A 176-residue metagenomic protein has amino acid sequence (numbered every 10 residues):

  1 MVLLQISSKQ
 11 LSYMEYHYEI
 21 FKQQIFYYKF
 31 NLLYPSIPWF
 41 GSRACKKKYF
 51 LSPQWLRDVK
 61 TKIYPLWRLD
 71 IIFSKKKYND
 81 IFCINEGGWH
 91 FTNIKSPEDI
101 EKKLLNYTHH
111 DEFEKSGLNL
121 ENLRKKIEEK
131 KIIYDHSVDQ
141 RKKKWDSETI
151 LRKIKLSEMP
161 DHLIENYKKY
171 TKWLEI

Functional and structural regions predicted by a protein language model:
L4-L118: Conserved catalytic core of nucleotide-sugar-dependent glycosyltransferases
C83-I176: C-terminal accessory extensions appended to soluble enzyme cores
